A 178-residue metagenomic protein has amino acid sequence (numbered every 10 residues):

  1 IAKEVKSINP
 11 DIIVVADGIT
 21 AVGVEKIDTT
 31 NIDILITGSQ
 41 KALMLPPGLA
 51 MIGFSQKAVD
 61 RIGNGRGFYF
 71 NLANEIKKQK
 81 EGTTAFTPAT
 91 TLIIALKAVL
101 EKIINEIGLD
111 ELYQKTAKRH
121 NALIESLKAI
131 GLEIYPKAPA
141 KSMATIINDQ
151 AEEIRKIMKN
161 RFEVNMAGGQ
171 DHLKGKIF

Functional and structural regions predicted by a protein language model:
I1-T29: Catalytic PLP-binding core of fold-type I/II PLP enzymes
E4-I8, A122, S126, I130 (+1 more regions): Alpha-helical structural signal in soluble globular domains
T20, S39-A42, K57-A58, D171-H172: Short, acidic/turn-prone active-site loops that include or flank metal/cofactor- and phosphate-binding residues
T29-Q40: Conserved active-site segment immediately N-terminal to the catalytic lysine that forms the internal aldimine
I34, L49-G53, M143-T145: Conserved hydrophobic/aromatic beta-strand scaffold that supports enzyme active sites
A42-I124: Active-site C-terminal subdomain of aminotransferase-like
K128, L132-Y135, P139-F178: Conserved C-terminal alpha-helix-loop-beta "cap" of PLP-dependent enzymes that closes/shapes the active-site mouth
